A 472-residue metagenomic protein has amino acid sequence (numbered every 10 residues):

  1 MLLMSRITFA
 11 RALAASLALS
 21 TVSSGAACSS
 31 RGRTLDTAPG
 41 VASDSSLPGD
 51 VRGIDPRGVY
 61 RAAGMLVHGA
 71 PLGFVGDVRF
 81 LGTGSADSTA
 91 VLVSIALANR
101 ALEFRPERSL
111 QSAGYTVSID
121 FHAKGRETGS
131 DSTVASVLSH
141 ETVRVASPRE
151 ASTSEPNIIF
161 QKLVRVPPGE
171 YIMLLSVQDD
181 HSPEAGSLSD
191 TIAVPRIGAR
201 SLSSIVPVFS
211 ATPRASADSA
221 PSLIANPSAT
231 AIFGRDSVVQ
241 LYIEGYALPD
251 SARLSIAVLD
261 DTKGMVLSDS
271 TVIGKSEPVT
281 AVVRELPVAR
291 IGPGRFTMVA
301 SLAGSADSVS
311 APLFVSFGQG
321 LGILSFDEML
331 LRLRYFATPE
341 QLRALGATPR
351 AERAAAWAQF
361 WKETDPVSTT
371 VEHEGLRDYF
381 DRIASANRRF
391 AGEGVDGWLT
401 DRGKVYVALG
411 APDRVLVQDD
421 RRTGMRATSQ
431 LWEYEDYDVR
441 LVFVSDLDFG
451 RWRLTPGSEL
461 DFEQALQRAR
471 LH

Functional and structural regions predicted by a protein language model:
L2-A14: Bacterial N-terminal signal peptides that target proteins for export
L13-S16, E107, L333, E393: Generic detector of short alpha-helix boundary/capping microenvironments and adjacent low-complexity segments
L17, T21-V22: Hydrophobic core
G25-A27: C-terminal motif of bacterial Sec signal peptides marking the signal peptidase cleavage site
S29-P293, G304-L331: Intrinsically disordered, low-complexity terminal regions enriched in Ser/Thr/Pro/Gly and charged residues
D236-V238, S251-R253, P293-T297, A427-S429 (+2 more regions): Active-site lining segments that contact anionic ligands and/or coordinate catalytic metals
M265, E277-P278, R290, P312-H472: Residues within mature, well-folded domains
